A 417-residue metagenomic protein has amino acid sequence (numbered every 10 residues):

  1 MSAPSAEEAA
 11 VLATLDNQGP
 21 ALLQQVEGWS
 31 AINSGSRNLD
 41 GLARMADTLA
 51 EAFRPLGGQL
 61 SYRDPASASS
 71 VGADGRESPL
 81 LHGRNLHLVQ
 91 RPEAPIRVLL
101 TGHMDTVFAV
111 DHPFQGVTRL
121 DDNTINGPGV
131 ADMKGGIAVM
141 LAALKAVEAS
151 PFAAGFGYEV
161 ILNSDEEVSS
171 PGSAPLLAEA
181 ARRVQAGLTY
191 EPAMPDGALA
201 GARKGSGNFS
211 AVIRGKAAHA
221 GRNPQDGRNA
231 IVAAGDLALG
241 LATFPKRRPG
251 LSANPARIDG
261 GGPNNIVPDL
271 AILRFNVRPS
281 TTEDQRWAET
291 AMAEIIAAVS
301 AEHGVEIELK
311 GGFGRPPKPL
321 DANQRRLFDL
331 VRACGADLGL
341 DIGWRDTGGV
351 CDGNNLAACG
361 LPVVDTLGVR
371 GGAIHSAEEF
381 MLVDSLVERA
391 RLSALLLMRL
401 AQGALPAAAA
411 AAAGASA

Functional and structural regions predicted by a protein language model:
M1-A10, T14, S34, E51-A52 (+4 more regions): Metal-dependent amide/peptide-bond hydrolase catalytic core, centered on the "pita-bread" metallohydrolase fold
S2-N126, A149: Acidic/His- and Gly-rich active-site-bordering loop/insert found across diverse amide/peptide-bond hydrolases
G83, A94-V98, F114, D121-D122 (+4 more regions): Short coil/turn connectors at secondary-structure junctions
L100-G102, I161-N163, L188-E191, V212-R214 (+1 more regions): Short beta-strand segments
D105-D121, V184, A202-V212, A333 (+1 more regions): Acidic-glycine-rich active-site phosphate/pyrophosphate-binding loop
Q115-V130, R214-A218, I374: Glycine/charged-rich beta-loop-alpha catalytic/anionic-binding loops adjacent to active sites
M133-K204, K246, A401, L405-A411 (+1 more regions): Acidic/histidine-rich catalytic neighborhood of metal-dependent amide-processing enzymes
